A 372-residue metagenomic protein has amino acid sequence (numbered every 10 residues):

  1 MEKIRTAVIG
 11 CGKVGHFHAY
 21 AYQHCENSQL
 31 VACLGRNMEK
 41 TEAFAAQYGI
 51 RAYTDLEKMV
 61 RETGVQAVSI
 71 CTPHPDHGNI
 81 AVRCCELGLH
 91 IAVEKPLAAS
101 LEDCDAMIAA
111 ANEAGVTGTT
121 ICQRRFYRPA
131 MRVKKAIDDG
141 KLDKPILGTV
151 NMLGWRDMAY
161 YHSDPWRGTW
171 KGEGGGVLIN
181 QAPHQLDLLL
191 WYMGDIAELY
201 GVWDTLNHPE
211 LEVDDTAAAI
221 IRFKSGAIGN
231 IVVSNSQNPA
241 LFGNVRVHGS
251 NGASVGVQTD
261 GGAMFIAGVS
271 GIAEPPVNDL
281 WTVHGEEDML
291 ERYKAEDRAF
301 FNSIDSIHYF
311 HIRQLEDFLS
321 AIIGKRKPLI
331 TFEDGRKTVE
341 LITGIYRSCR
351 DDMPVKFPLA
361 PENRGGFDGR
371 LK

Functional and structural regions predicted by a protein language model:
M1-Y48: N-terminal Rossmann-like dinucleotide-binding module
H18, Y48-A110, F310: Beta-loop-alpha module in the N-terminal Rossmann-like domain of NAD(P)-dependent dehydrogenases, especially those
T54, V93, A99, G118-T120 (+2 more regions): Hydrophobic residues in well-ordered beta-strands that form the structural core
A106-R124, D143-G148: Rossmann-fold dehydrogenase core element
R124-L211, D352: Predominantly a Rossmann-like dinucleotide-binding segment in NAD(P)-dependent oxidoreductases
P183, H208, V232-A240: Glycine-rich phosphate/pyrophosphate-binding beta-alpha loops
R246, N251-L329, V355, A360-K372: C-terminal glycine/acidic-rich active-site capping loop/insertion
